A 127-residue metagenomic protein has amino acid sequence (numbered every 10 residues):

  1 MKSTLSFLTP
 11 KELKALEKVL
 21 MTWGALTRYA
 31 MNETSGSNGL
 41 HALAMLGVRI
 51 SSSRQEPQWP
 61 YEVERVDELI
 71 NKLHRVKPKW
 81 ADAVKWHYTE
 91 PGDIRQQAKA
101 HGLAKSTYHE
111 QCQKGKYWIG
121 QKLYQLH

Functional and structural regions predicted by a protein language model:
M1-R75, L123-H127: N-terminal interaction/assembly modules
H74-K77, G102: Alpha-helical hinge/cap motifs
A83-V84: A short pre-motif secondary-structure segment
E90-T107: Helix-turn-helix DNA-binding module
Y108-K122, L126: DNA major-groove recognition helices of helix-turn-helix
